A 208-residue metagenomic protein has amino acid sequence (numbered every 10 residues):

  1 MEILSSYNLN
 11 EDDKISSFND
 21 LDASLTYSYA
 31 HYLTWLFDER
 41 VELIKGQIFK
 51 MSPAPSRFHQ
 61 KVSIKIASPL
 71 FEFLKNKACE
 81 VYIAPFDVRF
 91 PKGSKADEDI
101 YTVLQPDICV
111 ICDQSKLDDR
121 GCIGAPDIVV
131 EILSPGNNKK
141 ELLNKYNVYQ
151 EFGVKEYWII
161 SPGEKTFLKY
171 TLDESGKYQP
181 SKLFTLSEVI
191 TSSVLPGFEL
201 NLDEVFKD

Functional and structural regions predicted by a protein language model:
M1-D208: Gly/Pro/Ser/Thr-rich low-complexity, intrinsically disordered segments predominantly at protein N-termini
